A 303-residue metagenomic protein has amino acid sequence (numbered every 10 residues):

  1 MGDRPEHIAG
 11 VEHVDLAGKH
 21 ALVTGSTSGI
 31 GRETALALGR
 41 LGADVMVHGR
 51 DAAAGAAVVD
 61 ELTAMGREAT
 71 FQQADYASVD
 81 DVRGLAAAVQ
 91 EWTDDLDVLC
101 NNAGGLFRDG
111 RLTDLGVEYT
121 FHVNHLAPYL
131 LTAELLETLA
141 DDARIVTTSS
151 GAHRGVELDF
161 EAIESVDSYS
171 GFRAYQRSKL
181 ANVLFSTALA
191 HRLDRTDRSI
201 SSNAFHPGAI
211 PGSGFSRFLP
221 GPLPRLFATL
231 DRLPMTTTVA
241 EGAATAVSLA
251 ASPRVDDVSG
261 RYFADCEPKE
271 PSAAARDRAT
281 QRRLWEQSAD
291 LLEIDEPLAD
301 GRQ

Functional and structural regions predicted by a protein language model:
G2-G214, I294, L298-Q303: Rossmann-fold NAD(P)H-dependent dehydrogenase/reductase core
T24, D167, G171, A228-R232 (+1 more regions): A short, mixed-charge helix-start or loop-turn motif at secondary-structure junctions
A37, L85, F185, G242-T245 (+2 more regions): Alpha-helical packing segments of well-folded alpha/beta enzyme cores
A53, D80, A240, A279-R282: A generic "alpha-helical surface" signal
S165, P220-G221, R254: A generic structural signal for secondary-structure junctions that act as hinges or helix/strand caps at the edges
S178, A204, A228-K269, R278 (+1 more regions): C-terminal helical subdomain
P211-T229: A glycine/serine/threonine-rich, flexible loop-to-helix segment that serves as the NAD(P) cofactor-binding "lid"
S259-Y262, K269-Q303: C-terminal helix-and-tail extensions that cap enzymatic domains
